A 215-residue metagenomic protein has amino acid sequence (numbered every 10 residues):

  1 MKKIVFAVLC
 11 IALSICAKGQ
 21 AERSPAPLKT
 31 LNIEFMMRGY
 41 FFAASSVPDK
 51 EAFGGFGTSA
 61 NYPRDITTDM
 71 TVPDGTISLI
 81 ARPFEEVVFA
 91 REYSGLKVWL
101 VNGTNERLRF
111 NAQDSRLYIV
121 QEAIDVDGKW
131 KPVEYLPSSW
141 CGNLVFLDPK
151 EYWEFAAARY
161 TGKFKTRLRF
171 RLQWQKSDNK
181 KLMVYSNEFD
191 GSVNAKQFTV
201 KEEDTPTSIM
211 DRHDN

Functional and structural regions predicted by a protein language model:
I4-L13: Sec-dependent N-terminal signal peptides
A17-A21: Boundary at the C-terminal end of the N-terminal hydrophobic targeting segment
E22-G95, G103: Low-complexity, acidic Ser/Thr/Pro/Gly-rich terminal tails and inter-domain linkers that flank the onset of structured
A26-L28, F35-F53, S59, A156-N215: Terminal connector regions
R82-E85, S138-G142, F155-A156: Short structured motifs
Y93-K97, Y152-E154: Intrinsic-disorder/low-complexity, polar/charged segments enriched in Ser/Thr/Lys/Arg/Asp/Glu/Gln
N105-L147: The feature marks short-to-medium sequence segments in extracytoplasmic or secretory-pathway proteins
F146-A157: Short Pro-Gly-centered flexible turn/kink motifs
